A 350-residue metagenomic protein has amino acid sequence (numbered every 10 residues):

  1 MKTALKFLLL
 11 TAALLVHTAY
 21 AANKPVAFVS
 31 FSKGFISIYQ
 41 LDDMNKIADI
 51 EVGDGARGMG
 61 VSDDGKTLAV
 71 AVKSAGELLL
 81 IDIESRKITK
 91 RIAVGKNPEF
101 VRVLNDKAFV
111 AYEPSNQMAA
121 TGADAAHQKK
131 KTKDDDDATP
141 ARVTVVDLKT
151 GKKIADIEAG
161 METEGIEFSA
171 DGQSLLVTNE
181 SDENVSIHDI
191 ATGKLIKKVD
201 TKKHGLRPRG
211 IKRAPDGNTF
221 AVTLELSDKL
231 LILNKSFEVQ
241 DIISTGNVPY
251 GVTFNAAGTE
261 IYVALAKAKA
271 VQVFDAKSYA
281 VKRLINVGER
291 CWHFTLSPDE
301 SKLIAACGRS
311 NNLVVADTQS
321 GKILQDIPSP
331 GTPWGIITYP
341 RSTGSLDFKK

Functional and structural regions predicted by a protein language model:
M1-F7: Positively charged n-region of N-terminal signal peptides that target proteins for export
F7-V16: Bacterial N-terminal signal peptides
H17-K350: Predominantly soluble domains enriched in secretory-pathway, periplasmic, or organellar proteins
